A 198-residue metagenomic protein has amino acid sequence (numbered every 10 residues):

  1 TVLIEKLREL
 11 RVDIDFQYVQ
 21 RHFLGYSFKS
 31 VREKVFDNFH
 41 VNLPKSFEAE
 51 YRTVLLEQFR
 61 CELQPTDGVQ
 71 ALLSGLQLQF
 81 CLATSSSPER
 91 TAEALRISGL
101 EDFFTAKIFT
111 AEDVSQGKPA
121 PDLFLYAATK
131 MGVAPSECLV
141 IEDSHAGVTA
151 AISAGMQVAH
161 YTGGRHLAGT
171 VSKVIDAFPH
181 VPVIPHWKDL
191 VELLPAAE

Functional and structural regions predicted by a protein language model:
T1-E5, S30, K34, E50 (+3 more regions): Alpha-helical elements of Rossmann-like donor-binding domains used by nucleotide-donor carbohydrate transfer enzymes
T1-R21, N38, S153-A154: Active-site neighborhood of HAD-like aspartate-dependent phosphohydrolases
K6-L7, S27-V41, A94, A128: Helix-loop "lid/cap" segments that line or gate small-molecule binding pockets
V12-R21, H40-E50, D102-T105, P135: Short, surface-exposed acidic
D13, E33-A71: Metal-dependent phosphoesterase signature
F23-S27, Y51, Q64-G68, S86 (+3 more regions): Short beta->alpha linker loops
E57-L82, P88-A92: Short, acidic loop-to-helix structural element flanking the phosphoryl-transfer center in phosphate-processing enzymes
S74, L78, S87-E198: Asp-based, Mg2+/Mn2+-dependent phosphohydrolase catalytic module
